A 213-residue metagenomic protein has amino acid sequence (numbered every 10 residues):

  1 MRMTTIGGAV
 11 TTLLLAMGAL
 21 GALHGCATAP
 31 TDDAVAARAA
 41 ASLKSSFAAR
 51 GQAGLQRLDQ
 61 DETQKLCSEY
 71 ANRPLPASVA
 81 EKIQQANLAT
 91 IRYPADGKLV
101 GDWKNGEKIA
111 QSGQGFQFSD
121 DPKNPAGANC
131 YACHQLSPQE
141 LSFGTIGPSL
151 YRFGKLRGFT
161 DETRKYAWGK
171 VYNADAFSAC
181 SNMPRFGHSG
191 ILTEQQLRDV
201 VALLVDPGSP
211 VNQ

Functional and structural regions predicted by a protein language model:
M1-L13: Bacterial N-terminal signal peptides that target proteins for export
L15, L20-F116, K170, L203-Q213: Post-cleavage N-terminal segment of exported redox proteins
A34-A48, G101-N105, Y131-V205: Extracytoplasmic electron-transfer domains, predominantly the class I c-type cytochrome c fold
P94-A95, S119, F186-S189: Generic anion/oxyanion-binding catalytic loop in active/binding sites
F116-S119, Q139-F143, P210: Secretory-pathway/luminal and periplasmic proteins that interact with or process carbohydrate-rich
F118-N129: Local sequence-structure signature of Cys/Sec-based thiol-disulfide redox active-site neighborhoods
